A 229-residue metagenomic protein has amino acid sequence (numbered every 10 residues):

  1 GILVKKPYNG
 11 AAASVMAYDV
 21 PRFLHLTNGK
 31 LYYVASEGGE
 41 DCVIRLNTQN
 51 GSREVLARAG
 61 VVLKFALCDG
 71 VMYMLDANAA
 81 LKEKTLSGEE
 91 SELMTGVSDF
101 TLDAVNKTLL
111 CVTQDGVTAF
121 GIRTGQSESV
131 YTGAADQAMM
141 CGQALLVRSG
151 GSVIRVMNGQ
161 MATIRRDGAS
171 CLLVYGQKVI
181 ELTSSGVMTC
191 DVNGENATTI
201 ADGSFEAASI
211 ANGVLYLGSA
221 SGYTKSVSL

Functional and structural regions predicted by a protein language model:
G1, R22, S36-G39, L63-F65 (+7 more regions): Repeated polar recognition positions within modular binding domains
I2-M16, E40-A57, A80-M94, G116-Y131 (+3 more regions): Surface-exposed loop/turn elements that mediate protein-protein interactions on large endomembrane-trafficking
Y18-G29, G60-D69, G96-N106, G133-G142 (+2 more regions): Repeated scaffold domains used in trafficking and secretory/extracellular systems, primarily beta-propellers
V20, T27, G39, C68 (+11 more regions): Short loop/turn segments that connect beta-strands within the blades of beta-propeller domains, predominantly WD40
Y32-A35, Y73-L75, L110-V112, L145-R148 (+2 more regions): Residue position within the beta-strands of beta-propeller blades
Y33, N50-G51, V71-M74, G125: C-terminal, non-catalytic extensions of nucleic-acid polymerases
C111, A119-G121, A138, G186 (+2 more regions): Small side chains
S170, E206, L217-S219, T224-K225: Intrinsically disordered, low-complexity regions in large eukaryotic scaffold subunits of multi-protein complexes
